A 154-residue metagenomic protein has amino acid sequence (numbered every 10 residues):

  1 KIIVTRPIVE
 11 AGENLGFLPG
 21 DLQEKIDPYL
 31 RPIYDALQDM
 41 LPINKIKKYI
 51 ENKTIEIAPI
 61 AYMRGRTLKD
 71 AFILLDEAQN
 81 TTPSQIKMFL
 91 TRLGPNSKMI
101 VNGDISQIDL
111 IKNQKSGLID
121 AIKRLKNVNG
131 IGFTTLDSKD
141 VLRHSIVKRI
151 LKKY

Functional and structural regions predicted by a protein language model:
K1-L75, Q79-Y154: Conserved helicase motor core of SF1/SF2 NTP-dependent helicases
